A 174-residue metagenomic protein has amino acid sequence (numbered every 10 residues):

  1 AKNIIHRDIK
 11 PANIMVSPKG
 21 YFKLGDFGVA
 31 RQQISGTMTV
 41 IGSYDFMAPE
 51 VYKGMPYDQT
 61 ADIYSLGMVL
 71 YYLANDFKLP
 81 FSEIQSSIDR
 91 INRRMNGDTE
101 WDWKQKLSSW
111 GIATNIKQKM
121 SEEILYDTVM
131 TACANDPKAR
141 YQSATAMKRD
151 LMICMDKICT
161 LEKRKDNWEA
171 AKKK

Functional and structural regions predicted by a protein language model:
A1-I4: Protein kinase catalytic-loop region centered on the HRD/HxD motif
M38-V51: Conserved activation segment of eukaryotic-like protein kinases, specifically the C-terminal portion of the activation
G54-Q59: Activation segment
D62: Conserved catalytic-loop aspartate of Hanks-type protein kinases
K119-C133: Conserved C-terminal C-lobe helix
R140: Conserved HRD-motif arginine in the catalytic loop of eukaryotic-like protein kinases
